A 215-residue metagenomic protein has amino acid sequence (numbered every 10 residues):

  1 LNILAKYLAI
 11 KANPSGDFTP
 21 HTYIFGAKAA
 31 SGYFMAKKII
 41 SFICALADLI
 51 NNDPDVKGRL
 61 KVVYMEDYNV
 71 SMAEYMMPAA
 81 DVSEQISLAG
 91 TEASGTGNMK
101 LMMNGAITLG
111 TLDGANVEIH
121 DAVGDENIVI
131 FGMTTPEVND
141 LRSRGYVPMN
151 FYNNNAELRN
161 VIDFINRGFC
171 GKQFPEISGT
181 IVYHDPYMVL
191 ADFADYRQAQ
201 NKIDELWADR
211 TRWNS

Functional and structural regions predicted by a protein language model:
L1, N214-S215: C-terminal, well-structured subdomains that either form a transmembrane helix-short loop-helix hairpin in multi-pass
L1-A73, L88: Long, K/E/R/D-enriched contiguous segments that form extended
T22-Y23, L60-K61, V82, I107 (+1 more regions): Structural motif
I24-A27, D81, T135: C-terminal, helix-dominated tail/subdomain
P78-A79, I86-W213: Catalytic binding pocket for nucleotide-activated donors in carbohydrate/polymer assembly enzymes
